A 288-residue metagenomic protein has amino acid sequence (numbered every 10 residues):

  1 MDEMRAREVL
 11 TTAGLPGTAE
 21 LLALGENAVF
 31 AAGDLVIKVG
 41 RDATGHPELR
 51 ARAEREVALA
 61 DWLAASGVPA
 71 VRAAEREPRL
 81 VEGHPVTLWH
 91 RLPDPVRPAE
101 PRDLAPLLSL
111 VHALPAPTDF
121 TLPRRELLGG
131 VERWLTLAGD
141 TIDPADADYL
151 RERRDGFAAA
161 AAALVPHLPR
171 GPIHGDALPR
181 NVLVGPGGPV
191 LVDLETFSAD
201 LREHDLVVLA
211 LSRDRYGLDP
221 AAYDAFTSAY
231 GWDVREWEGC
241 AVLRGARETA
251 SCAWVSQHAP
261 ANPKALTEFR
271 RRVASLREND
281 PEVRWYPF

Functional and structural regions predicted by a protein language model:
M1-G17, A65, D148, A163 (+1 more regions): Regulatory N- and C-terminal appendages and interdomain linkers associated with kinase/kinase-like NTP transferase
E3, V39-E82, D94-V111: A conserved alpha-helical element in kinase catalytic cores
G14-L22, R76, V96: Short secondary-structure junctions
A23-K38, A159-L206: Active-site acidic catalytic loop and adjacent metal/ATP-binding pocket of ATP-dependent phosphoryl transfer enzymes
V86-D94: Short pocket-lining segment of the protein kinase catalytic domain that shapes the ATP-binding cleft
P95-D148, L168-R170: A cross-family kinase active-site recognition segment
R133, L137-T141, A253-F288: ATP/Mg2+ or Mg2+-diphosphate-binding catalytic cores that bind nucleotide phosphates or diphosphates via glycine-rich
E203-V234, A246-A261, S275: Active-site activation/catalytic loop segments of kinase-like enzymes and analogous catalytic loops in related
